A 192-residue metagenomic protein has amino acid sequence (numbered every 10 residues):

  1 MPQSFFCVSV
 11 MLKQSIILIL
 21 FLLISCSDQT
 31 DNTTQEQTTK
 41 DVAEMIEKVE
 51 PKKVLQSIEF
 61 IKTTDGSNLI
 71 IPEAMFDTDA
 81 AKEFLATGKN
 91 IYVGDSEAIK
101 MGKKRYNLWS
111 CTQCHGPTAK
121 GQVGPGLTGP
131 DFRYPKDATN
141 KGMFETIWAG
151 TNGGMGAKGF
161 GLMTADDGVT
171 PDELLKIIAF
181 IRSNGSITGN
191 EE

Functional and structural regions predicted by a protein language model:
M1-L12: N-terminal secretory signal peptides that target proteins for export/translocation
S15-L23: Sec-dependent N-terminal signal peptides
C26-Q29: Bacterial signal peptide processing site
T34-I61: Post-signal peptide N-terminal segment of mature Sec-exported envelope proteins
T63-N107: Electrostatic cytochrome c docking/interface patches
G102, L108-T118, M155, I177-I181: The canonical Cys-X-X-Cys-His
K103, G116, K120-W148, F160 (+1 more regions): Gly/Gly-Pro-rich "capping" loops immediately C-terminal to redox-active cysteine motifs in periplasmic/lumenal
T164-E192: C-terminal capping alpha-helices of c-type cytochrome domains
